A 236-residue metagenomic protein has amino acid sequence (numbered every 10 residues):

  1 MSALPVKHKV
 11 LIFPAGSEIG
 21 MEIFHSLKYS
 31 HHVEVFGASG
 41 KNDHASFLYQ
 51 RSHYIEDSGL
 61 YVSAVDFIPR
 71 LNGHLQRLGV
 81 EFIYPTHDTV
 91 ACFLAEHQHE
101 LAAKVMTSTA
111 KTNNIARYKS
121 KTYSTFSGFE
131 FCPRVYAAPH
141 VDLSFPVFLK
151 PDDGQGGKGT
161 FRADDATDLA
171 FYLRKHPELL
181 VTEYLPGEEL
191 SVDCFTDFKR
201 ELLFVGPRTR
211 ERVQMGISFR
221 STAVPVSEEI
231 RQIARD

Functional and structural regions predicted by a protein language model:
M1-M106: ATP-binding N-terminal substructure of ATP-dependent carboxylate-amine bond-forming enzymes
A15-G16, A38-K41, H87, P151-D152 (+3 more regions): Fold-independent oxyanion-binding glycine-rich loops and adjacent beta-strand/coil segments at enzyme active sites
G40-K41, D66, T86-T89, R117 (+3 more regions): Short beta->alpha linker loops
A45-L48, S63-D66, N113-S120, G159 (+1 more regions): Short, charged, surface-exposed secondary-structure boundary motifs
R70-G73, F93, K121, T125 (+1 more regions): Alpha-helical elements of Rossmann-like donor-binding domains used by nucleotide-donor carbohydrate transfer enzymes
E96-A166: A conserved helix-loop-beta module that forms one wall/lid of the active-site cleft in ATP-utilizing catalytic domains
E130-P133, F148-L149, K158-G187, V213-R220: Conserved ATP-binding module of the ATP-grasp superfamily
T182-D236: ATP-dependent carboxylate/phosphate-activation module, predominantly the ATP-grasp catalytic core and closely related
